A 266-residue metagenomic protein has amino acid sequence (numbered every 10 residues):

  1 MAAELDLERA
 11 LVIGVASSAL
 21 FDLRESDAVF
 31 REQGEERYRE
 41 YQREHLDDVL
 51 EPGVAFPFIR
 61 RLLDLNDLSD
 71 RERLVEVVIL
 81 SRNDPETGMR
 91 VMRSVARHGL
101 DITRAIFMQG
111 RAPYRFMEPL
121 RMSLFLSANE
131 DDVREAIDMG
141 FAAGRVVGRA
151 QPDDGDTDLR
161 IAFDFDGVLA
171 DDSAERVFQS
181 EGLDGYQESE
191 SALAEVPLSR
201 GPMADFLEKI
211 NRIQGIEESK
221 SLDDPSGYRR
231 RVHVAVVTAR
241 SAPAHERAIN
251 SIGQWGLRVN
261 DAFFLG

Functional and structural regions predicted by a protein language model:
A2-R111, G155, F165-F264: Alpha-helical substrate-recognition element adjacent to the catalytic core
L20-L23, S94-H98, P113-P152, L169 (+1 more regions): Hydrophobic, ordered structural segments
A128, L265-G266: Glycine-rich beta-to-alpha transition loops that act as phosphate-gripper elements at the mouths of alpha/beta enzyme
D158: Phosphate-coordination loops involved in phosphoryl transfer and adenosine-cofactor binding
